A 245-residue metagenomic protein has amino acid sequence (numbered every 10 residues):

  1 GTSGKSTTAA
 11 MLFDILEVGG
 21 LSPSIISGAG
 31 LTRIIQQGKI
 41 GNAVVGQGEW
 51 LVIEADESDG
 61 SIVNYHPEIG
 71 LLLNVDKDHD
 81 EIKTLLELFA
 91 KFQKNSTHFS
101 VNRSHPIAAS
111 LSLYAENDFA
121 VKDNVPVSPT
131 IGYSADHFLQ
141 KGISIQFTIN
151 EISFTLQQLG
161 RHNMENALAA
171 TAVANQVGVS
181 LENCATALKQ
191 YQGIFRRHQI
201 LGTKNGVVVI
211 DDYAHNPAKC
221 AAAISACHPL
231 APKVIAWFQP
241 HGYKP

Functional and structural regions predicted by a protein language model:
G1-R103, I107-D118, L168-A174, H228-A231: Phosphate-binding loop of NTP-binding sites
I26-S27, N102-S104, Y114-G142, Q157-R161 (+2 more regions): Beta-strand->loop->alpha-helix junctions that form or flank phosphate-binding loops in nucleotide-handling enzymes
G30-L31, E57, I69, R103-I107 (+6 more regions): Glycine-rich beta-alpha junction loops
E54, T84, L139, G193 (+1 more regions): Short secondary-structure boundary/capping elements
A55-S58, Y133-S134, K219-A223: Glycine-rich, charged/polar anion/phosphate-binding loops that engage phosphate groups from diverse ligands
S144-I149: Short polybasic amphipathic segments
N150-P245: Nucleotide phosphate-binding/pyrophosphate-handling subdomain across enzymes that bind or process nucleotide phosphates
